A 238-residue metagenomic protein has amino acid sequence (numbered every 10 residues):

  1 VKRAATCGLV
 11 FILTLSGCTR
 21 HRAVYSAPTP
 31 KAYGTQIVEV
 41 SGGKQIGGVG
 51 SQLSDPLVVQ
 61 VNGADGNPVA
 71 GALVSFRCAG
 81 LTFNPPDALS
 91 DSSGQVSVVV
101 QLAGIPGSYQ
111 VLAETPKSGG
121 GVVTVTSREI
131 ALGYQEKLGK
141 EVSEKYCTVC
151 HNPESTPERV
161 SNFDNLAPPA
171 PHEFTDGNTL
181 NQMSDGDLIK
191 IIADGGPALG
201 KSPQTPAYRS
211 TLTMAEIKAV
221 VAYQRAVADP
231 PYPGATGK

Functional and structural regions predicted by a protein language model:
V1-S16: Sec-dependent bacterial lipoprotein signal peptides
C18-G133: The feature marks long extracellular or luminal low-complexity segments
R128-S143, G234-K238: Electrostatic cytochrome c docking/interface patches
L132, T156-R159, A198, A226-A235: Inter-heme linker and motif-flanking segments adjacent to c-type heme-binding CXXCH motifs in c-type cytochromes
Y134, L138, V142, M183 (+2 more regions): Extracytoplasmic/secreted proteins, especially bacterial periplasmic and envelope-associated proteins
K140, N152-I189: Gly/Gly-Pro-rich "capping" loops immediately C-terminal to redox-active cysteine motifs in periplasmic/lumenal
S143-E154, T205, V220-Q224: The canonical Cys-X-X-Cys-His
P168-G177, I191-V227, T236-G237: Axial heme c-ligation environment in periplasmic c-type cytochrome domains
